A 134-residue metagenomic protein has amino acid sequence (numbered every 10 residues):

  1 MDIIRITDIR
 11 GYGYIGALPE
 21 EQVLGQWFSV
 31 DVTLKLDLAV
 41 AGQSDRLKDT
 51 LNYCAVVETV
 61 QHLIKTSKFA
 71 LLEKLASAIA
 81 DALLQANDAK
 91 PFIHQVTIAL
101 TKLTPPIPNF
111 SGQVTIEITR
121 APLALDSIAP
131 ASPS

Functional and structural regions predicted by a protein language model:
M1-S134: N-terminal, polar/charged subdomain of small-to-medium soluble alpha/beta proteins
